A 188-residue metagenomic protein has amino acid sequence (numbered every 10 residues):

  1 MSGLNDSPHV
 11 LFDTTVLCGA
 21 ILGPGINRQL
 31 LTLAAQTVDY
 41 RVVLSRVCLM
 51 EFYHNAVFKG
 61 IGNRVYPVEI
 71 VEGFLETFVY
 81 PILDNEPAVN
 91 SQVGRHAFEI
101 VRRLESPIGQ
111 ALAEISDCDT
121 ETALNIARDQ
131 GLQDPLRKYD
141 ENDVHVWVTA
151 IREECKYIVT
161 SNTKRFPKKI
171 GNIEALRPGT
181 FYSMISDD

Functional and structural regions predicted by a protein language model:
M1-V47, A56-Y66: Short, well-structured N-terminal submotif of metal-dependent ribonuclease cores
S2, R137-D140, V144-D188: Acidic, PIN/NYN-like endoribonuclease modules and their adjacent C-terminal/linker elements
T15, Q130-Q133: A short, structure-level motif marking secondary-structure boundaries and short turns
G19, E51-Y53, F166-K169: Short catalytic/ligand-binding loop motif for oxyanion handling, primarily in non-cytosolic enzymes, centered on
G19-A20, Q133-Y139: Short, flexible loop segments at the rims of nucleotide/cofactor-binding pockets, characterized by
Q29-L30, Y66-F74, T180, M184: Exposed alpha-helical structural elements
Q36, R41, R46-R128: PIN-domain endoribonuclease scaffold, especially VapC-family toxins
